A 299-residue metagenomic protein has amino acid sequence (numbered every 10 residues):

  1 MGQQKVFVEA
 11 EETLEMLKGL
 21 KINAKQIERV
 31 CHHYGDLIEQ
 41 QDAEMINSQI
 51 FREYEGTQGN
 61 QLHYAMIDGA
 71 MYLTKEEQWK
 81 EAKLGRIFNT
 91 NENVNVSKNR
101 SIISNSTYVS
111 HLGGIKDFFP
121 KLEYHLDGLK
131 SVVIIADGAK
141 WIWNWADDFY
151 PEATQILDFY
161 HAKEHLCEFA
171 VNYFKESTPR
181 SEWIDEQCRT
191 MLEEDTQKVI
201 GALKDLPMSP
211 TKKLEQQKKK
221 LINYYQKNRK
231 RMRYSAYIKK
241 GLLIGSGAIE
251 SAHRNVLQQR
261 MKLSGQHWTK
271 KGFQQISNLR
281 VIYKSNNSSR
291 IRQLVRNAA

Functional and structural regions predicted by a protein language model:
M1-A299: Catalytic center-proximal scaffold of phosphoryl-transfer enzymes
